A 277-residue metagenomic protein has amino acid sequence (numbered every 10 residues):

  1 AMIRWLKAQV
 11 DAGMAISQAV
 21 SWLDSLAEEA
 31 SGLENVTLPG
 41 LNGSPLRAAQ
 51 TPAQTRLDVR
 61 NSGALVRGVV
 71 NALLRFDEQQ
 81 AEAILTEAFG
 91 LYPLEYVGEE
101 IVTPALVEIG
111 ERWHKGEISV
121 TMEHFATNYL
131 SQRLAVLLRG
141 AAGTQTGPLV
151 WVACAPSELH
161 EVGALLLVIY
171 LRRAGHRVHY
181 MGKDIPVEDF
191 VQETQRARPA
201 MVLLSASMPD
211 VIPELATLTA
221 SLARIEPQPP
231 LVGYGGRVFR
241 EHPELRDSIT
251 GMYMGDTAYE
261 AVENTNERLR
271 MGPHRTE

Functional and structural regions predicted by a protein language model:
A1-A142: Long amphipathic alpha-helical segments
E117-E277: C-terminal regulatory/effector modules of DNA-binding transcriptional regulators
